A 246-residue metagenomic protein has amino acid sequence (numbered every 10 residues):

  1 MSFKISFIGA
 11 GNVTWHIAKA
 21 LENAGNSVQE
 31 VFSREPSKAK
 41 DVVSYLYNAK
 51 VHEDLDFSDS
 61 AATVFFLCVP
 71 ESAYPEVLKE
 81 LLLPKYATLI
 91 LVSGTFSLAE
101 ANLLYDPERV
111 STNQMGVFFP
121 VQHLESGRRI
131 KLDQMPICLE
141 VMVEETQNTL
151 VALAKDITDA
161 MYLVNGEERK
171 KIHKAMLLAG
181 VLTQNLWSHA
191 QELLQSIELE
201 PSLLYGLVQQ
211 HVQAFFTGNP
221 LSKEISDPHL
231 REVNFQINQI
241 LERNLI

Functional and structural regions predicted by a protein language model:
M1-D54, S196: NAD(P)+-binding Rossmann beta1-loop-alpha1 motif at the extreme N-terminus of oxidoreductases
S2-K4, Y86, Q134: Phosphate-coordination loops involved in phosphoryl transfer and adenosine-cofactor binding
F32, Y45-R129: Rossmann-like NAD(P)(H) cofactor-binding subdomain of soluble oxidoreductases
A39, Y74-P75, S97-A101, T146-Q147 (+1 more regions): Short, well-ordered alpha-helical microsegments
S93-H173: Rossmann-fold dinucleotide-binding core
E167-L241: Helical "substrate-binding/catalytic lid" subdomain of Rossmann-like NAD(P)-dependent dehydrogenases/reductases
